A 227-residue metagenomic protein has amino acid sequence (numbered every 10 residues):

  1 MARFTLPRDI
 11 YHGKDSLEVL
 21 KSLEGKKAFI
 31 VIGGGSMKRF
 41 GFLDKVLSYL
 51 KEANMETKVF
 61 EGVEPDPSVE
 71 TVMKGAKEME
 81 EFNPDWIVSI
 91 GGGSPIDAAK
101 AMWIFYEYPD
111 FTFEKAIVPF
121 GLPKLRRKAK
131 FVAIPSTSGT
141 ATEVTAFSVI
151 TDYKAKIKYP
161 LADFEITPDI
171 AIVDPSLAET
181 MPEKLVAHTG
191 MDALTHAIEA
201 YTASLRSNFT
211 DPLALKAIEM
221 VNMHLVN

Functional and structural regions predicted by a protein language model:
M1-W86: ATP/NTP phosphate-donor binding region
D9, F29, I87-S89, P135-T137 (+1 more regions): Short glycine- and Lys/Arg-enriched binding-loop motifs that mark or flank ligand-binding interfaces
E18, M37-K38, S138-A141, A178-T180 (+1 more regions): Short, acidic Gly/Pro/Ser/Thr-rich loop/turn segments
K21, D44-L47, K58, M73-A76 (+3 more regions): Predominant activation on well-ordered alpha-helical scaffold segments within soluble catalytic domains
K38-R39, P67, A98, T142 (+2 more regions): Secondary-structure boundary/capping motif
E70-V173: Glycine/threonine-rich beta-strand-loop-alpha-helix active-site module that forms ligand/phosphate-binding
F147-N227: Carboxylate- and glycine-rich phosphate/diphosphate-binding segment that chelates Mg2+/Mn2+
